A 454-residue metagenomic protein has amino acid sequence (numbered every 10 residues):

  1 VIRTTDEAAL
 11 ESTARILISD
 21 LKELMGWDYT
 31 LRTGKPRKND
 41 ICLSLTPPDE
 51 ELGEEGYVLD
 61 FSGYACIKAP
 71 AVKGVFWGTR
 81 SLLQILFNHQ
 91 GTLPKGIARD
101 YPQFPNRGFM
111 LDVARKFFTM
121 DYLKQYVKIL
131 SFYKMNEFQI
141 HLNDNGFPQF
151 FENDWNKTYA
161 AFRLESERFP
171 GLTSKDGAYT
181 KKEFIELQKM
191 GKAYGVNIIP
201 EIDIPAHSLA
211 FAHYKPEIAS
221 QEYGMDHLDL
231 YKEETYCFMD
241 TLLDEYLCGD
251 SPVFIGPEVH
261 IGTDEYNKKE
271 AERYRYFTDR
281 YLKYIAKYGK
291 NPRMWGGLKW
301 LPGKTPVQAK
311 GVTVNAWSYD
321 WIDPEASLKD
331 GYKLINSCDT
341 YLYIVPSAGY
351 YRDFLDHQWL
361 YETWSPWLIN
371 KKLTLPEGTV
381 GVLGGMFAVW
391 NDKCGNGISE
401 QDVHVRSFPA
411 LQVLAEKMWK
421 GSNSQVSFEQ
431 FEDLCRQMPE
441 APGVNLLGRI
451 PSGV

Functional and structural regions predicted by a protein language model:
V1-F104, M418-A441: Contiguous, structured surface segment used for ligand recognition
T4-D6, R15-I16, Y284, S318-Y319 (+2 more regions): Glycine-rich, Lys/Arg-enriched anion-binding loops that position phosphate/diphosphate groups for phosphoryl
L10, F117-T119, N145-Q149, P205-F211 (+5 more regions): Flexible loop/turn segments at secondary-structure boundaries
L21, A71, F109, L130 (+5 more regions): Conserved, mostly hydrophobic/aromatic
T46, A69-P70, N143, E201-D203 (+5 more regions): Active-site-proximal beta-strand/loop segments in catalytic clefts of secreted hydrolases
E50-H227, E234-Y236, D240-E258, M386 (+1 more regions): Feature activates predominantly on carbohydrate-active enzymes
F211-T313, W317-Y332: Active-site neighborhood of glycoside hydrolase catalytic domains
K304-V312, S318-V454: Flexible, acidic glycine-rich loops studded with aromatic residues
